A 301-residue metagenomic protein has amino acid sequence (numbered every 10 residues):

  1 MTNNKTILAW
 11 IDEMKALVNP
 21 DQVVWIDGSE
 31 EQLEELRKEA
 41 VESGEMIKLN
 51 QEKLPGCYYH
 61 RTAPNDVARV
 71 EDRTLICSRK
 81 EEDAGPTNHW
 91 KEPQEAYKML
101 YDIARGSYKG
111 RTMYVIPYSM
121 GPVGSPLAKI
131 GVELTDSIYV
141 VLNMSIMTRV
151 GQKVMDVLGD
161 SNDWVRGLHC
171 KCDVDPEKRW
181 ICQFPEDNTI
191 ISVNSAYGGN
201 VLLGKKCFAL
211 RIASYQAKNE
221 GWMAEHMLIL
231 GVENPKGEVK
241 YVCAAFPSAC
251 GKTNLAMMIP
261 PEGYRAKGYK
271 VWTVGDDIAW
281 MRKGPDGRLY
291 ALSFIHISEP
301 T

Functional and structural regions predicted by a protein language model:
M1-G159: N-terminal accessory targeting/assembly segments
N19-Q22, R211-S214, E233-A245: Glycine- and acidic
K171-A224: Charged, amphipathic alpha-helical linker segments immediately N-terminal to NTP-binding catalytic cores
H226-N234: Pre-Walker A adenine-sensing motif
V239-Y264: Glycine-rich phosphate-binding P-loop
A266-R282: Short beta-strand-centered segment that lines the nucleotide-binding/catalytic pocket of NTP-utilizing
D286-F294: A short alpha/beta connector and helix-capping loop motif
I295-T301: Residue-level detector of conserved catalytic or cofactor/ligand-binding positions in enzyme active sites
